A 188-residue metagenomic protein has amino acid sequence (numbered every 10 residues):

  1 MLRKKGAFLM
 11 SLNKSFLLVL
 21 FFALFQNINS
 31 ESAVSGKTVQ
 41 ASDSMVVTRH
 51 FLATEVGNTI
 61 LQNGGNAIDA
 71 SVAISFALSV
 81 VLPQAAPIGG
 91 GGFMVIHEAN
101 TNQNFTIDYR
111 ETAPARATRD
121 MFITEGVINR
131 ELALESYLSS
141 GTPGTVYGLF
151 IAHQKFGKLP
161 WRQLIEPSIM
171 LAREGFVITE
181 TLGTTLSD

Functional and structural regions predicted by a protein language model:
L2-L17: Bacterial N-terminal signal peptides that target proteins for export
L12, Q26-I28, V56-G57: Intrinsic-disorder/low-complexity regions
S15-N27: Bacterial N-terminal signal peptides
E31-E55, T59, A67-D188: Noncatalytic scaffold domains of N-terminal-nucleophile
